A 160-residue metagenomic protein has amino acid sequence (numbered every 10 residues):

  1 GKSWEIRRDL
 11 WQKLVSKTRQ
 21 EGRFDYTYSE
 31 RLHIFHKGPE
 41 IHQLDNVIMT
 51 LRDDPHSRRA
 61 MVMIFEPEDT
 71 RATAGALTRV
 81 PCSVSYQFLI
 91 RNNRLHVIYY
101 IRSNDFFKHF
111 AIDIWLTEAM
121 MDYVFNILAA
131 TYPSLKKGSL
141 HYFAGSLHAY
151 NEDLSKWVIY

Functional and structural regions predicted by a protein language model:
G1-Y160: Terminal, non-catalytic protein-protein interaction segments that mediate quaternary/complex assembly
